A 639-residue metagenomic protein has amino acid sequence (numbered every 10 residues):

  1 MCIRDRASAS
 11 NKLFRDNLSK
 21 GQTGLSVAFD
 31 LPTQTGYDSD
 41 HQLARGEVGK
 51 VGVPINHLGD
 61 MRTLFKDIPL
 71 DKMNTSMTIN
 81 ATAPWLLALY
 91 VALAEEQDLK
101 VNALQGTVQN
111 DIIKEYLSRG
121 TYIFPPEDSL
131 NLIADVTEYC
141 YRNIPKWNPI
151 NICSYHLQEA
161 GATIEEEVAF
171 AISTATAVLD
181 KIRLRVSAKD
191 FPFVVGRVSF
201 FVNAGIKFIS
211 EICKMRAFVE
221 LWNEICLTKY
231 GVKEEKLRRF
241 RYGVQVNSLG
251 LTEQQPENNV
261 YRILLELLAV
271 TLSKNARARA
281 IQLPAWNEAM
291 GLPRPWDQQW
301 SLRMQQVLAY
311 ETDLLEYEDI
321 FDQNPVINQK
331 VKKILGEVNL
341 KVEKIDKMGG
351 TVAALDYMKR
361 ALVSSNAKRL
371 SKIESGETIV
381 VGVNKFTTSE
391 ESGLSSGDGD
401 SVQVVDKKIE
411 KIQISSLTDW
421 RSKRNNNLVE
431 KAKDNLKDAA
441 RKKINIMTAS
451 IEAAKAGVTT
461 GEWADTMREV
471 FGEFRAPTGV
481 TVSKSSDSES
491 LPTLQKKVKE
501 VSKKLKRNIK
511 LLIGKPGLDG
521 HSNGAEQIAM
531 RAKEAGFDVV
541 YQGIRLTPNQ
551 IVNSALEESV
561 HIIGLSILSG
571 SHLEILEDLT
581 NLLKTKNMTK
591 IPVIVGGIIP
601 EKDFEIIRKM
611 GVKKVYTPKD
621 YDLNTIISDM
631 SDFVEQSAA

Functional and structural regions predicted by a protein language model:
R4-E211, K229, K236-Q245, T271 (+5 more regions): Catalytic alpha/beta active-site cores
G21, H57, D98, W222 (+5 more regions): Conserved, mostly hydrophobic/aromatic
L31, R294-P295, S301, Q306 (+3 more regions): Flexible, glycine-rich loop/tail regions that form catalytic "lids" or insertion modules at the edges of active sites
S39-V48, L70, K114-G120, Q158-A160 (+8 more regions): Gly-rich Lys/Arg/Thr-decorated short loops/hinges at beta-loop-alpha junctions or inter-strand turns that position
R45-K50, T75, K114-F124, E159-G161 (+10 more regions): Short beta-alpha connecting loops at secondary-structure transitions that line or flank enzyme active sites
F191-V194, V232-V246, Q254-A289, P293-L314 (+3 more regions): Flexible glycine/proline-rich, aromatic-decorated loop/lid segments
R239-Y242, R507-K510, K586-V595: Short beta-strand/loop segments at the ligand-binding rim of alpha/beta enzyme cores
A525-A535, V539-S631, E635: Cofactor-cradling patches in redox/metallo enzymes
